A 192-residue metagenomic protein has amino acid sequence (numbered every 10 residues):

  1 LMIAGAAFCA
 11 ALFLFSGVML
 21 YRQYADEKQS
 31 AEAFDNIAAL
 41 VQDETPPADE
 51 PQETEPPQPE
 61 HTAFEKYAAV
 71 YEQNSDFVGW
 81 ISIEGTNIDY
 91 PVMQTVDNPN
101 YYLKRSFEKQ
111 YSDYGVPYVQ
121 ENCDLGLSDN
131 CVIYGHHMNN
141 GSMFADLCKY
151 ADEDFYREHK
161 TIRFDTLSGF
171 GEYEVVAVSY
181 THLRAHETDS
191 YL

Functional and structural regions predicted by a protein language model:
L1-D49: N-terminal membrane-targeting segments
F13-M19, A68, Q73-G171, A177-V178: Cell wall/extracellular polymer interaction/catalysis modules
L40-N74: Short extracytoplasmic
T181-T188: Conserved small/polar residues in nucleotide/adenosyl-binding loops
